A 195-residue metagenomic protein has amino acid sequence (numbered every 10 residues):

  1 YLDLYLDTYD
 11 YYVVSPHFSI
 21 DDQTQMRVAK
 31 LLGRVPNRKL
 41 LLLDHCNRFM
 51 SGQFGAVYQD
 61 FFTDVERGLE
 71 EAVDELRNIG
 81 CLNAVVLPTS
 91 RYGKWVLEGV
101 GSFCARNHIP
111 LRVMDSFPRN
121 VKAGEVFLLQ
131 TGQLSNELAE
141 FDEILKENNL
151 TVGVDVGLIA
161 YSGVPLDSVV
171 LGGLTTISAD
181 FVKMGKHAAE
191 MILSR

Functional and structural regions predicted by a protein language model:
Y1-L4, F103-V121: A short, well-structured beta->alpha microelement
Y1-R67, V126-F141, E147: Alpha-helical recognition/docking segments in bacterial nutrient-uptake and carbohydrate-utilization systems
V14, G80-L87, L128-L129: Short hydrophobic beta-strand segments
G33, C46-N83, E137, S162 (+1 more regions): Hydrophobic alpha-helical segments within soluble ligand-binding/sensing domains
L43-R48, M114-P118, A160-L166: Short, polar loop motifs at secondary-structure junctions
V65-E71, A84-A105, L138-A139: Secondary-structure junction motif
E75, A123-V126, S135-R195: Flexible loop/turn connectors
